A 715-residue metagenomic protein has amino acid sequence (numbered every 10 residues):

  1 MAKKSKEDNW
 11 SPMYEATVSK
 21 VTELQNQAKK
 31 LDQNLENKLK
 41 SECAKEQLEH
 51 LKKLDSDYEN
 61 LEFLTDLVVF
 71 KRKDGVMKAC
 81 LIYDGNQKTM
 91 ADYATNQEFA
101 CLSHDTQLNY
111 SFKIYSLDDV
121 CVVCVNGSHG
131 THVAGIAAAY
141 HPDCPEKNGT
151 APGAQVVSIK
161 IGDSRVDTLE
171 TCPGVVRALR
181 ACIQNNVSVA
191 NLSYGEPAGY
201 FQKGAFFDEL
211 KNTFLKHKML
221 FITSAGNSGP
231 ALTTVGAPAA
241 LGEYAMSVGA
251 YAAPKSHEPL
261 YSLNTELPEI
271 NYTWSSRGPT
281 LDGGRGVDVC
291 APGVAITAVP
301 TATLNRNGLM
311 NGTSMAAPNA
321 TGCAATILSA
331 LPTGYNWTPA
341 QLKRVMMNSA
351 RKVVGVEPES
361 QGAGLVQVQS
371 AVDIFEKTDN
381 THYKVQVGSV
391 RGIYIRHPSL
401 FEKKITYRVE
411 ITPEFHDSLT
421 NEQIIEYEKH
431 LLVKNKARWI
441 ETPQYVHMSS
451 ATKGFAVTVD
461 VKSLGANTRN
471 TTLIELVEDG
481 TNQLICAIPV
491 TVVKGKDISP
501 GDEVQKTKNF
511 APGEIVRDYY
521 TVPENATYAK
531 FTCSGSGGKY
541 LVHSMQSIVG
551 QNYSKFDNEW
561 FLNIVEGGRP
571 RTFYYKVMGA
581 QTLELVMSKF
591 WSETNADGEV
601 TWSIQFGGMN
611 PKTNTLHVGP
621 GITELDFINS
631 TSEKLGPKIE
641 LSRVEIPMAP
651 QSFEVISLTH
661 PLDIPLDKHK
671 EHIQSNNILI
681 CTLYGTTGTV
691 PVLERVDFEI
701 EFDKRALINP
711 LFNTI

Functional and structural regions predicted by a protein language model:
M1-L39, A44-E46, S56-T171, N185-S188 (+4 more regions): Subtilisin-like serine protease catalytic core
H104-Q107, A240-A325: Extracellular S/T/G-rich loop segment that most often corresponds to the catalytic His/Ser-adjacent loop
A134-A137, V157-D163, T234, A291-E359 (+3 more regions): Hydrolase catalytic cores
N191, S329-H416: C-terminal subdomain of the subtilisin-like protease fold in secreted/lumenal serine endopeptidases
T381-Y394, T412-T458, G501-E503, G538-K555: Surface-exposed binding patches on compact interaction domains or structured appendages
L400, V446-G465, G550-D597, I715: Noncatalytic accessory or regulatory domains flanking protease catalytic cores in secreted, cell-surface, and selected
V409, N467-G480: A short beta-strand micro-motif common to beta-rich folds, especially ectodomain repeats
G537-P570, T601-Q605, R695-T714: Surface-exposed beta-strand/loop patches in noncatalytic accessory domains and peripheral targeting/linker segments
